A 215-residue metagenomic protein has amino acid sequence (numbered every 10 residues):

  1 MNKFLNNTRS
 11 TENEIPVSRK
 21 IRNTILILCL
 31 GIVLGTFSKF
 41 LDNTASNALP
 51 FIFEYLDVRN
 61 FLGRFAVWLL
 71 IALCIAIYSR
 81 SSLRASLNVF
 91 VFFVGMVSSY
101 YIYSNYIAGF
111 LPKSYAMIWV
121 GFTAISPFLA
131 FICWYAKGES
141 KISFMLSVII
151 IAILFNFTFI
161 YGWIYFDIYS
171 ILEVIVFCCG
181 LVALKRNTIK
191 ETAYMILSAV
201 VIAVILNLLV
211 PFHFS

Functional and structural regions predicted by a protein language model:
M1-V97, Y101: N-terminal topogenic module of multi-pass integral membrane proteins
I27-S38, I153-F157, C178-V182, A199-V204: Hydrophobic core segments of alpha-helical transmembrane domains in multi-pass membrane transport and ion-translocation
F65-A76, F122-W134, V174-G180: Hydrophobic cores of alpha-helical transmembrane segments in multi-pass inner/ER membrane proteins, independent
L87-M96, M145-L154, E191-A203: Central hydrophobic cores of alpha-helical transmembrane segments in multi-pass integral membrane proteins
I102-D167: Membrane-proximal helix-loop-helix units in multi-pass membrane proteins
F128-K141, L181-M195, I205-N207: Membrane-water interface at the C-terminal end of transmembrane alpha helices
T158-S170, F177-A193: Membrane-helix boundary connector in multi-pass membrane proteins
A203-S215: Juxtamembrane boundary at the C-terminal end of a transmembrane helix
